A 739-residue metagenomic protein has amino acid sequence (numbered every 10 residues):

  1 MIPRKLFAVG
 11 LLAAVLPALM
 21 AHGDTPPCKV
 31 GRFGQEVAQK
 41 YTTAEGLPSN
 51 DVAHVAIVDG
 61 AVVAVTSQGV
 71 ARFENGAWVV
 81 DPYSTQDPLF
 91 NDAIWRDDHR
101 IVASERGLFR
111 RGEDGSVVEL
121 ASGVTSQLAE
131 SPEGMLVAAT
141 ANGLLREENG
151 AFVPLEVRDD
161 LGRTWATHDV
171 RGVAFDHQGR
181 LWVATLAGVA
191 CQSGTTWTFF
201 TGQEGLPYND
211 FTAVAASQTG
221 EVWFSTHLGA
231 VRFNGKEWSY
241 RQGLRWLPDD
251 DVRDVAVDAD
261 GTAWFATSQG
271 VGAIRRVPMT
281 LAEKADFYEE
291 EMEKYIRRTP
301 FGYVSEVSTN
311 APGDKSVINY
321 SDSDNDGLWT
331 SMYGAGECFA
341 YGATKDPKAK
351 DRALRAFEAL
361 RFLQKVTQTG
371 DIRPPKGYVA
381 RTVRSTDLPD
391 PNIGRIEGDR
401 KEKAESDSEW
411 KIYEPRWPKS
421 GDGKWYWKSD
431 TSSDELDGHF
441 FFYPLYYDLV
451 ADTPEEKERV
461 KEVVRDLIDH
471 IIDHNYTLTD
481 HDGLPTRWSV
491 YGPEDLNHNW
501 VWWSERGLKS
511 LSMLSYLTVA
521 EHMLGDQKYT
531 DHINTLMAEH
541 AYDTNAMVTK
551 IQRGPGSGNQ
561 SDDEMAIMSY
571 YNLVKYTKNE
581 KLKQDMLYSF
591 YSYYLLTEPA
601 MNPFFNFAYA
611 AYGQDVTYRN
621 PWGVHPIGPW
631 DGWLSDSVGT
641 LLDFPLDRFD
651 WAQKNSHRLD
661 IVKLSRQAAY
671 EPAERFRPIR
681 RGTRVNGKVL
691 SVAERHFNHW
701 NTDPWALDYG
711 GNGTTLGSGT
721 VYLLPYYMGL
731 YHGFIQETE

Functional and structural regions predicted by a protein language model:
D24-E36: Blade/loop signatures of beta-propeller domains
Q39-V58, V80-R96, V118-E133, E156-H177 (+2 more regions): Short coil-to-beta transitions that initiate beta-strands within beta-rich domains
V62-A64, R100-V102, M135-V137, R180-V183 (+2 more regions): Conserved beta-propeller blade signature
E74-A77, G112-G115, E148-A151, Q192-T196 (+2 more regions): Short loop/turn segments that connect beta-strands within beta-propeller blades
T226, T267, N325-Y341, S432-Y447 (+6 more regions): Well-ordered alpha-helical segments within folded domains of soluble proteins
A259, Q269, R275-Y295, A566-E739: Terminal, non-catalytic domain-edge segments
E283-G313, A353-T369, E462-H481, K528-T549 (+2 more regions): Long, well-ordered core segments of solenoidal/helical folds
S308, D351-E505: Extended ligand-binding groove/face enriched in aromatic
